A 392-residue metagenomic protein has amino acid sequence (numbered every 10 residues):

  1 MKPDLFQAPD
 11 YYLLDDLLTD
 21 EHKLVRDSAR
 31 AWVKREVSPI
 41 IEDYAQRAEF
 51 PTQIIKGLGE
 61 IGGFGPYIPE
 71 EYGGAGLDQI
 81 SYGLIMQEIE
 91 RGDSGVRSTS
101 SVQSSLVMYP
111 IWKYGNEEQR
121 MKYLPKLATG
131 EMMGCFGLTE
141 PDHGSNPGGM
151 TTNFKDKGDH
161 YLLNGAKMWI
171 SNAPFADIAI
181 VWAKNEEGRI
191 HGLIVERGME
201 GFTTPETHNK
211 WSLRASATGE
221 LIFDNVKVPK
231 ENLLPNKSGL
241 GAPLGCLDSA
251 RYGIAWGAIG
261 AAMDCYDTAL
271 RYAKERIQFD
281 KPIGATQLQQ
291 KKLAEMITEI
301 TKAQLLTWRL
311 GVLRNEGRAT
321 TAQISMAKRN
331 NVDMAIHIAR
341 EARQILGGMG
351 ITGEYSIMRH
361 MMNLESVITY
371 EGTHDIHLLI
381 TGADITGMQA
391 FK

Functional and structural regions predicted by a protein language model:
M1-V102, Y114-Q119, K126-E131, N146-P147 (+3 more regions): Alpha-helical interface subdomain recognition
G62, M86-E90, A183-N185, V195-E200 (+1 more regions): Short Ser/Thr-interspersed hydrophobic loop/turn segments at strand-loop and sheet-helix junctions that line or gate
L77-D78, N146-G148, N172-A176, R214-S216 (+1 more regions): Short glycine/proline-enriched turns and hinge-like loops at secondary-structure junctions
L127, D142-S145, W169-N172, K184 (+1 more regions): Short Gly/Pro-enriched turn/cap motifs at secondary-structure boundaries
G130-L138: A short, Trp-centered hydrophobic/proline-enriched beta-strand micro-motif
G149-T151, G198-P229: Flexible, small-/acidic-enriched active-site or ligand-binding loops
D159-H160, N164-T204: A short core secondary-structure module
G219-G245: A short, charged helix-loop
